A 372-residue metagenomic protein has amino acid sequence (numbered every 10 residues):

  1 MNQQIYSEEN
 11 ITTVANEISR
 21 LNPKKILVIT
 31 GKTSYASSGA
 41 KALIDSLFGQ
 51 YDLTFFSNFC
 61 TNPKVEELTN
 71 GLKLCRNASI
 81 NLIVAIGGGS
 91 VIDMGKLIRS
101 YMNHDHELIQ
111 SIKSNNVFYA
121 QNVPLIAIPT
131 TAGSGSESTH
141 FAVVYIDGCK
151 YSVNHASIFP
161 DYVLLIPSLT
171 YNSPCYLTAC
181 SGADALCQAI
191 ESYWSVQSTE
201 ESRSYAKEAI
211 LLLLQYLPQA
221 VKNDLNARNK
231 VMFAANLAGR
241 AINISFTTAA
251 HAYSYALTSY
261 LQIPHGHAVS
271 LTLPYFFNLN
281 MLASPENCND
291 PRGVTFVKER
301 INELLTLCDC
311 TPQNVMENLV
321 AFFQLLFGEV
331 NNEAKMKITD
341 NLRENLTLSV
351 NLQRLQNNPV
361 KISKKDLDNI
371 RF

Functional and structural regions predicted by a protein language model:
M1-L82: ATP/NTP phosphate-donor binding region
V14, A36-A40, V65-L68, S90-G95 (+2 more regions): Short glycine/serine/threonine-rich phosphate/pyrophosphate-binding segments that cradle anionic phosphate groups
C75-N116, N122-T130, Y253: A short, small-residue-rich loop immediately preceding and capping a beta-strand
H104-S198, F296: A glycine/threonine-rich phosphate-anchoring loop and its flanking beta-alpha core in nucleotide/phosphate-binding
C175-L237, A241: C-terminal and late-domain segments of enzyme folds
I263-L342: Gly/Pro-rich interdomain helix-loop hinge
D340-F372: Short, amphipathic C-terminal "tail helix"
